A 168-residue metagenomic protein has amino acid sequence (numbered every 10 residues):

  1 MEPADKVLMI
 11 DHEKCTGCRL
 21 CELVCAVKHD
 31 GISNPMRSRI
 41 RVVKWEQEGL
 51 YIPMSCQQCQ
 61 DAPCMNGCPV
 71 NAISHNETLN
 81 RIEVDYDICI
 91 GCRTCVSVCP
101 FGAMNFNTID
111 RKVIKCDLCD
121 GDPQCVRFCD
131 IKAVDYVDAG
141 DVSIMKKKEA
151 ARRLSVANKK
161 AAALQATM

Functional and structural regions predicted by a protein language model:
E2-D5, R37-S38, V43-M65, Y86-M168: Flanking helices and flexible, charged tails adjoining ferredoxin-like Fe-S electron-transfer domains in multi-subunit
A4-H12: Local sequence-structure signature of Cys/Sec-based thiol-disulfide redox active-site neighborhoods
V7, L79-R81, V113: A generic structural signal for beta-strand entry/edge sites
T16-V27, S33, S38-W45: A positional/architectural concept
C21, C68, C99: The canonical Cys-X-X-Cys-His
C59-R81: Ordered, amphipathic secondary-structure segments that act as subunit-interaction surfaces in large macromolecular
